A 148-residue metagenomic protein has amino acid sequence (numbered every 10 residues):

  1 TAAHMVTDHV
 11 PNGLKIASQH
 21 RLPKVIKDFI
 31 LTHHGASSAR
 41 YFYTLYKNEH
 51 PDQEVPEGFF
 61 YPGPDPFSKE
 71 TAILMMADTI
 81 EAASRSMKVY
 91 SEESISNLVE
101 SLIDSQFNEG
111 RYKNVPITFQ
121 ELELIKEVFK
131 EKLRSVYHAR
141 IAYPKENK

Functional and structural regions predicted by a protein language model:
T7-K148: Terminal helices and disordered tails flanking the catalytic cores of nucleotide-processing hydrolases
